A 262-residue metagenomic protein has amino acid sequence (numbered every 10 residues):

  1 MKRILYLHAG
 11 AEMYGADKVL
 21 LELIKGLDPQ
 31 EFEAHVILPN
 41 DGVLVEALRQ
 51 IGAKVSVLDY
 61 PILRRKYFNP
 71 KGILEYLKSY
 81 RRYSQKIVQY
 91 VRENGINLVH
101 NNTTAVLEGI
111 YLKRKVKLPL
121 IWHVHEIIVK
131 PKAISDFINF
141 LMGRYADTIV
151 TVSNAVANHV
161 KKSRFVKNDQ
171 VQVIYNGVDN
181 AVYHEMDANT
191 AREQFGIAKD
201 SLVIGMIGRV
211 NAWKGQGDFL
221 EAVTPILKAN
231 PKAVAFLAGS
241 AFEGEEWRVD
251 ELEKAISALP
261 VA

Functional and structural regions predicted by a protein language model:
Y6-Y14, G26-L77, E243: N-terminal strand-loop element at the rim of the active site of nucleotide-sugar-dependent glycosyltransferases
D17-E22, L202, M206, N211-P225: A conserved mid-protein helix/loop that constitutes part of the nucleotide-sugar donor-binding site
V43, S84, L98-V116, P131-K132 (+1 more regions): An aromatic- and histidine-rich active-site surface loop
K71-G72, I121-V150, N158, F165: A conserved, positively charged/aromatic
E75, I87-V106, I121: Short N-terminal targeting/anchoring amphipathic segment
A155, G177: Carbohydrate-associated surface elements
H184-I197, L252-K254: A short helix/loop element that forms part of the nucleotide-sugar donor recognition site in Leloir-type
V249-A262: Nucleotide-activated donor-binding/catalytic signature segment of Leloir-type glycosyltransferases, i.e., the conserved
